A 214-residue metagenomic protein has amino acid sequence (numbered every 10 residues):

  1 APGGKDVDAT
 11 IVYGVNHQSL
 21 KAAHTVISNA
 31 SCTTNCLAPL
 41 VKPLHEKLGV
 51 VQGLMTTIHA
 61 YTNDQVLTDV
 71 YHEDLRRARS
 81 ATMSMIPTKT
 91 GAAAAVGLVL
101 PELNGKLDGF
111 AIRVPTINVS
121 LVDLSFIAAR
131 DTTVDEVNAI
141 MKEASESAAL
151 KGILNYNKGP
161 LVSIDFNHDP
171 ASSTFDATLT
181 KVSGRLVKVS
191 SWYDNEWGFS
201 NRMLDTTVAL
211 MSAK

Functional and structural regions predicted by a protein language model:
A1-A78, K181, M203-T206, A213-K214: N-terminal Rossmann-like NAD(P) cofactor-binding subdomain of oxidoreductases, focused on the glycine-rich
S28, M83-S84, S191: A short N-terminal beta->alpha junction/helix N-cap motif
C32, T88, A129, D194-N195: Structured loop/turn residues at secondary-structure junctions
N35, T132, W197-G198: A generic structural signal for alpha-helix starts
K42, L98, K142, D205-V208: Generic alpha-helical structural context detector
G49-Q52, T57-V187: C-terminal substrate-binding/catalytic lobe of Rossmann-fold NAD(P)-dependent oxidoreductases
N167-K214: NAD(P)-dependent Rossmann-like dehydrogenase/reductase catalytic/cofactor-binding core
